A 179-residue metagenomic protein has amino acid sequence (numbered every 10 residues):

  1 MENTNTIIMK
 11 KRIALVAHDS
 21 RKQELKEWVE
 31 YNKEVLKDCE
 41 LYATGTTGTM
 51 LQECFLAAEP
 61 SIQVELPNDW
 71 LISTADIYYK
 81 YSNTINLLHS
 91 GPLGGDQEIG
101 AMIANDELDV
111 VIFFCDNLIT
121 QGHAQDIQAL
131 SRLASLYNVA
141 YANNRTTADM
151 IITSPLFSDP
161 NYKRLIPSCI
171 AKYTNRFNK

Functional and structural regions predicted by a protein language model:
I13, L36-L41, Y137-V139: Short active-site oxyanion
Q23-L36: Histidine-anchored nucleotide/phosphate-binding helix
D38-E53: Short internal beta-strands
Y42-T44, L87-H89, I112-F113, Y141-R145: General beta-strand structural signal in soluble alpha/beta enzymes
N86-A101: Glycine-rich, highly charged phosphate/nucleotide-binding loops
D109-T120: Acidic beta-strand-to-loop metal/phosphate-binding motif
Q121-S135: Short Gly/Thr/Asp-enriched flexible loops that form oxyanion-binding sites at enzyme active sites
R145-K179: Short, glycine-/small-residue-rich phosphate/pyrophosphate-handling segment
